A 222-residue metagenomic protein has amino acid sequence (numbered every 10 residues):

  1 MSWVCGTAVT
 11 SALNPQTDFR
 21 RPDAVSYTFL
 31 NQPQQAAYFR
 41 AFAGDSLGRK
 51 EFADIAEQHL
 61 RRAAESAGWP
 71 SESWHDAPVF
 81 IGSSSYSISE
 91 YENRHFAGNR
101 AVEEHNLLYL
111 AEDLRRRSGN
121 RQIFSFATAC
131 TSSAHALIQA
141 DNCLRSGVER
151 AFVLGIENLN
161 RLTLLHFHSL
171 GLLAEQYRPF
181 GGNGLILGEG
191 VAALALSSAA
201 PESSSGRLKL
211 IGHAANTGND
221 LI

Functional and structural regions predicted by a protein language model:
M1-I123, T128, N142, N160 (+1 more regions): Conserved "HGTGT" condensation-loop signature of ketosynthase/thiolase-family condensing enzymes that catalyze
P78-F80, V148-V153: Short glycine-aspartate micro-motif
S133: Short conserved active-site loop signatures built around small residues
L137, D141: Short, conserved alpha-helix that lines the donor NDP-sugar binding/gating region of sugar-transfer enzymes
L144-S146: Basic phosphate/pyrophosphate-binding loop/patch that engages nucleotide-derived ligands
E157: Glycine-/small-residue-rich beta->alpha transition segments that form the dinucleotide
